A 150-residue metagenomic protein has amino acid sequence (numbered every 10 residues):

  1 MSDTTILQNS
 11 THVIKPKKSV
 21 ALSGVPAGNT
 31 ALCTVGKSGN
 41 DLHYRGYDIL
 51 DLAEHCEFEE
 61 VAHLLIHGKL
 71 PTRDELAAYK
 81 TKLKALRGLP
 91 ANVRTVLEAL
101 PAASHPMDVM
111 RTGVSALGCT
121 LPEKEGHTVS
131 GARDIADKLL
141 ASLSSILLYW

Functional and structural regions predicted by a protein language model:
S2-W150: Hydrophobic alpha-helical bundle cores within soluble ligand-binding/oligomerization subdomains
